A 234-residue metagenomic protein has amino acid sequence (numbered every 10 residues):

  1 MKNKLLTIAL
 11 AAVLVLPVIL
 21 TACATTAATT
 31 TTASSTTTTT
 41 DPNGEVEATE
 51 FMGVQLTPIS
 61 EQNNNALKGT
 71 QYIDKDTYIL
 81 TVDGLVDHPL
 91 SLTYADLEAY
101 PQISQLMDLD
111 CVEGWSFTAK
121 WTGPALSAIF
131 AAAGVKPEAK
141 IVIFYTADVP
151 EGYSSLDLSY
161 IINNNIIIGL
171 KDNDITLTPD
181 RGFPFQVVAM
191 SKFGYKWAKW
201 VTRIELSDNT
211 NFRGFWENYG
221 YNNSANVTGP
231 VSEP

Functional and structural regions predicted by a protein language model:
M1-A9: Bacterial N-terminal signal peptides that target proteins for export
N3-K4, Q62, S91, L106-D110 (+2 more regions): General secondary-structure edge motif
V13, P17-L80, A132-P234: Extended, aromatic/histidine-rich regions of cofactor-dependent oxidoreductases associated with respiratory
Q71-W121: A glycine-rich, hydrophobic loop/mini-helix early in the fold
L85, W115, P124, F183 (+1 more regions): Gly/Ser/Thr-rich helix-start
T93, A125-I129, V188: Short, hydrophobic/aromatic alpha-helical segments in well-folded domains
I103-S155: Mid-length scaffold segments of soluble, non-membrane domains
